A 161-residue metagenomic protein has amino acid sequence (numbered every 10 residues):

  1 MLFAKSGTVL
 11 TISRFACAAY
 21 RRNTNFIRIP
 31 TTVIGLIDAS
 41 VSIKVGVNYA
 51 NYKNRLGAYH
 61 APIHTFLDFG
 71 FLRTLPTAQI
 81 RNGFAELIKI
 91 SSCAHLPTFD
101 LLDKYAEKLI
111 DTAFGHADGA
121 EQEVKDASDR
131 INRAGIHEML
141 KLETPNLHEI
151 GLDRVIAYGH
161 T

Functional and structural regions predicted by a protein language model:
M1-N23: Anion-binding (especially nucleotide phosphate/pyrophosphate-binding) glycine-rich loop and adjoining beta-alpha core
L2, V9, I34-I37, Y52 (+1 more regions): Short, flexible coil/turn micro-motifs enriched in small/turn-prone residues
F3-A4, L36, A58, K125 (+1 more regions): Generic hydrophobic-segment detector
G7-V9, I29, V47, E143: Hydrophobic aliphatic residue packing
F15-D111: A glycine/threonine-rich phosphate-anchoring loop and its flanking beta-alpha core in nucleotide/phosphate-binding
I110-T161: Active-site segments that bind and position negatively charged phosphate/pyrophosphate groups
